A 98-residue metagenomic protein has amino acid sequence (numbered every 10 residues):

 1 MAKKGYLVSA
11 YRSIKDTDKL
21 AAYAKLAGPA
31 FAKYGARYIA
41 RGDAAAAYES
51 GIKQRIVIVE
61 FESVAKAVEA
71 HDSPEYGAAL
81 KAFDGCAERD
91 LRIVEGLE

Functional and structural regions predicted by a protein language model:
M1-R55, E62-D72, E95-E98: Short S/T/G/P-rich N-terminal loop/turn motif that feeds into the first structured element of a domain
A67-D72, Y76-R92: C-terminal structural segments of small proteins and small subunits
